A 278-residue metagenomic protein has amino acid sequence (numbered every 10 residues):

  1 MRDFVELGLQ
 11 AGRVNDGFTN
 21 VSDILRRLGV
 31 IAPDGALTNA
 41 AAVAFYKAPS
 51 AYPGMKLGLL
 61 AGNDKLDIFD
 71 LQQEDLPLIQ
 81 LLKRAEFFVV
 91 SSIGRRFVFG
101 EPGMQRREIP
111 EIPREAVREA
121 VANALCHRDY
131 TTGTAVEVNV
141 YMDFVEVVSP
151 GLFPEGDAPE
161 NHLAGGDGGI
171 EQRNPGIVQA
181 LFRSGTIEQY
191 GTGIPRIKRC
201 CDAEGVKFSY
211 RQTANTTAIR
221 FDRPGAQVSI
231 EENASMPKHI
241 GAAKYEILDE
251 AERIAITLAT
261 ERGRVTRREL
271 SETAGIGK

Functional and structural regions predicted by a protein language model:
M1-T134, V140-I170, S184, G193 (+1 more regions): Active-site helix-to-loop segments that bind/position phosphate- or nucleotide-bearing substrates and donors across
E111, G275-K278: Short amphipathic alpha-helical interaction segments
F144-E146, T216, R264: Structural motif
V145-R183, Q227-L248: Glycine-rich/acidic phosphate-handling loop/turn and adjacent ATP-lid/helix of nucleotide-binding kinase/ATPase domains
I170-A203: Glycine-rich phosphate-binding loop
Q189, R199-H239, K244-E246: GHKL-type ATPase core
L248-I256, G263: Short, leucine-enriched amphipathic alpha-helices that occur as contiguous helical runs
E261-A274: Short acidic, hydrophobic short linear motifs in intrinsically disordered regions
